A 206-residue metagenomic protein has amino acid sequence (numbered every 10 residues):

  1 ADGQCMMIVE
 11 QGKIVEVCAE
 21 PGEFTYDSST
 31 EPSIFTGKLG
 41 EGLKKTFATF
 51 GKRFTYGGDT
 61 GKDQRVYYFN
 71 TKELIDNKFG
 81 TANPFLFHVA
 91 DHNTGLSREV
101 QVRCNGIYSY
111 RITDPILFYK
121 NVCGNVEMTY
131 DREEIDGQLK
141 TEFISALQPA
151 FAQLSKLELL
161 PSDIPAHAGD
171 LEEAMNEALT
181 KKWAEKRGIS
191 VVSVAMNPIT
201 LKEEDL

Functional and structural regions predicted by a protein language model:
A1-D205: N-terminal hydrophobic membrane-entry segments
